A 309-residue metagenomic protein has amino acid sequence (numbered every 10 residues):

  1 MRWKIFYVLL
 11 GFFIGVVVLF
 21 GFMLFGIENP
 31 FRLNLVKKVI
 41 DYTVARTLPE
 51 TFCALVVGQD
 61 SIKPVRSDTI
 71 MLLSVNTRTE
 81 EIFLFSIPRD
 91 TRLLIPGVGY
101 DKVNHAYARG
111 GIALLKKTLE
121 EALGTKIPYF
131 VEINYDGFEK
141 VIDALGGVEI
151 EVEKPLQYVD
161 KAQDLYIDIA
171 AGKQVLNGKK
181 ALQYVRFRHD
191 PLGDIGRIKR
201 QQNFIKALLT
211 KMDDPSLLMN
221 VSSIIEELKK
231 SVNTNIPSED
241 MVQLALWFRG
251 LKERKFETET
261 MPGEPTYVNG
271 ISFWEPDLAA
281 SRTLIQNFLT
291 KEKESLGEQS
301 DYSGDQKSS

Functional and structural regions predicted by a protein language model:
R2-S309: Non-catalytic, solvent-exposed segments at the cell envelope interface
